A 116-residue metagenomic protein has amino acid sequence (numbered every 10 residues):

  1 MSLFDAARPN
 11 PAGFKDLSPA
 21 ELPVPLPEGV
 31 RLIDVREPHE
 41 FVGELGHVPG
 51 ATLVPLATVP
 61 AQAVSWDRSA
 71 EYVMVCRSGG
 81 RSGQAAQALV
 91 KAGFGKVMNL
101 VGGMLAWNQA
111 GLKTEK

Functional and structural regions predicted by a protein language model:
M1-V30, P38-Y72, G80-K116: Rhodanese-like catalytic fold shared by cysteine-dependent sulfurtransferases and DSP/PTP-type phosphatases
V75: Short, surface-exposed ligand- or partner-binding patches at beta-edge/loop junctions that are enriched in aromatics
